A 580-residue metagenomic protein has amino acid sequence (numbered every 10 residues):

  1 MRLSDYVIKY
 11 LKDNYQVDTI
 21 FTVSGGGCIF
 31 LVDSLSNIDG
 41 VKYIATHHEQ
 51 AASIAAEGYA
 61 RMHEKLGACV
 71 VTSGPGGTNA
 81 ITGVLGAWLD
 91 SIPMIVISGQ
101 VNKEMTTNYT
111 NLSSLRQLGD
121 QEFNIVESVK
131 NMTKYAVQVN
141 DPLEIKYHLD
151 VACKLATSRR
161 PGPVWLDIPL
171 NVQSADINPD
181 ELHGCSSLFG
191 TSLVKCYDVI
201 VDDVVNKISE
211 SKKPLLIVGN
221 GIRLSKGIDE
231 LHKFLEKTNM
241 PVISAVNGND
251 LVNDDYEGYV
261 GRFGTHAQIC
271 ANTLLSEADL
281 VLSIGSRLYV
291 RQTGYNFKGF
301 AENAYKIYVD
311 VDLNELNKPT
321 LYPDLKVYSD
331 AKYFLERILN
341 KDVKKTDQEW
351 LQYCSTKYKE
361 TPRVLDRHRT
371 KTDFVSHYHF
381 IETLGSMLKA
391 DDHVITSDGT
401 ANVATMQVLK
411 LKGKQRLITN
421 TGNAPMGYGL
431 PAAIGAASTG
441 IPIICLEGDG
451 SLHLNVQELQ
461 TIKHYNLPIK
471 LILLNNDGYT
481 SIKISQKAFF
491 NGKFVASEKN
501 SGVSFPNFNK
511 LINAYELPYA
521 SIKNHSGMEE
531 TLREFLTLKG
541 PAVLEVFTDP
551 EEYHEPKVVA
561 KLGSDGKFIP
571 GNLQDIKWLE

Functional and structural regions predicted by a protein language model:
M1-V343, A390, P468-L471, N491 (+1 more regions): N-terminal alpha/beta PP-like core and its mobile active-site loop of ThDP/TPP-dependent enzymes
L3, L143, N303-D398, K523-E529 (+2 more regions): Phosphate/pyrophosphate-binding active-site segments
L3-K9, D13-N14, D18, V23-G26 (+2 more regions): Active-site diphosphate/adenylate-binding microenvironment
C28, E49-I54, G77, A401-V403 (+2 more regions): Short acidic loop-to-helix transition motifs that present clustered carboxylates
E49, N171, D310, S397 (+3 more regions): Acidic active-site catalytic centers that drive phospho-/nucleotidyl reactions and related ester hydrolyses
I97, T107-G119, T265, P319 (+3 more regions): Thiamine diphosphate
M132-T133, T383-D392, I512-L517: A structural motif corresponding to the C-terminal end of an alpha-helix and its immediate exit/capping segment
N220-G221, S286-R287, G399, G448-G450 (+1 more regions): Active-site metal-binding loops of divalent metal-dependent hydrolases
